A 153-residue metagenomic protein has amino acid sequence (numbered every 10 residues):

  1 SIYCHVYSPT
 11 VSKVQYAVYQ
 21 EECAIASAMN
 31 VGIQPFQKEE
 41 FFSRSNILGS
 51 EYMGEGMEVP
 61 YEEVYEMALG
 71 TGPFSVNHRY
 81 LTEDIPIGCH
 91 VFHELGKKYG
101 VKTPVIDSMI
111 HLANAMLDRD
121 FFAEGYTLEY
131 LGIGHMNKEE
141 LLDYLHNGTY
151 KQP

Functional and structural regions predicted by a protein language model:
I2-H5, P9-P153: NAD(P)-dependent Rossmann-like dehydrogenase/reductase catalytic/cofactor-binding core
